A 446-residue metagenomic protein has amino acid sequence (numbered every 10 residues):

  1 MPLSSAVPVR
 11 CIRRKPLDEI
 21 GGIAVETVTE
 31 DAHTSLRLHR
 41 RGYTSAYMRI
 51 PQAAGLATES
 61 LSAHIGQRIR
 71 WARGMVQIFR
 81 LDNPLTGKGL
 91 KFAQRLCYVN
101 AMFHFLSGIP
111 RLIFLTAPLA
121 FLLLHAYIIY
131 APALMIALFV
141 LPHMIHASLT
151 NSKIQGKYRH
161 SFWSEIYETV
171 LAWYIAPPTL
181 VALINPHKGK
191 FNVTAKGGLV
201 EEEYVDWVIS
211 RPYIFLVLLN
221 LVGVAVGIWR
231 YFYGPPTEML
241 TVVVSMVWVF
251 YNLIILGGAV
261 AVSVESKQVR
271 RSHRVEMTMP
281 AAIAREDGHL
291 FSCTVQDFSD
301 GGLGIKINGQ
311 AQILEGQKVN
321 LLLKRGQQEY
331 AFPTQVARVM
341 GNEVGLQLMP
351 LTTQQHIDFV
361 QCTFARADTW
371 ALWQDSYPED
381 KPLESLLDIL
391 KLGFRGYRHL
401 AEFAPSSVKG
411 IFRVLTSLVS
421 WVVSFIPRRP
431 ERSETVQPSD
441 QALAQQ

Functional and structural regions predicted by a protein language model:
M1-G87: Internal catalytic domains of large membrane-associated glycosyltransferases
E26-E30, S161, Q328: Short, glycine/acidic-rich beta->alpha junctions
T44, M144, L171-I175, R338-M340 (+1 more regions): C-terminal, active-site-flanking charged/polar segments
I78-A93, G189-E201: Non-transmembrane, extramembrane segments of multi-pass ion/lipid transporters
R95-L106: Soluble-to-membrane junctions at the N-terminal ends of transmembrane alpha-helices in multi-pass ion-transporting
H104-G189, V205-S266: Membrane-embedded multi-pass helical conduit in multi-pass membrane proteins, especially envelope-biosynthetic
E203-Q446: Structured alpha-helical
